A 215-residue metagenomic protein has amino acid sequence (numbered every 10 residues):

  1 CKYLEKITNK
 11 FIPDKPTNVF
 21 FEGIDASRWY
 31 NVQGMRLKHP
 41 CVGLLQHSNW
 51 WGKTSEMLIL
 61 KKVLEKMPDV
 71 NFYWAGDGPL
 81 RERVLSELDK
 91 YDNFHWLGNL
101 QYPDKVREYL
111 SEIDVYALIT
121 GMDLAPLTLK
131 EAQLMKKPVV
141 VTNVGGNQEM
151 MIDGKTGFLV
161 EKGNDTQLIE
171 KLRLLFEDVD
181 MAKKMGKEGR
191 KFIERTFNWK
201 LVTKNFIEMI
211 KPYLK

Functional and structural regions predicted by a protein language model:
C1-N31: Donor nucleotide-sugar binding/catalytic pocket of nucleotide-sugar-dependent glycosyltransferases
G34-M57, K61-L64, Y73: Conserved donor-binding/catalytic core segment of Leloir-type glycosyltransferases
E82-L100: Nucleotide-activated donor-binding/catalytic signature segment of Leloir-type glycosyltransferases, i.e., the conserved
E108-I113: Short alpha-helical donor nucleotide-sugar binding micro-motif in glycosyltransferases
G121: Aromatic "clamp/platform" in nucleotide-sugar-dependent glycosyltransferases that forms part of the donor/acceptor
P138-V141, M151: Short hydrophobic beta-strand element within catalytic cores of glycosyltransferases and related nucleotide-activated
D153-G154, F158-D165, L174-V179: Conserved acidic donor-binding segment of nucleotide-sugar-dependent glycosyltransferases
Q167, L174, M181-T196, N205-E208: A short, well-ordered alpha-helix in the C-terminal region of glycosyltransferases
